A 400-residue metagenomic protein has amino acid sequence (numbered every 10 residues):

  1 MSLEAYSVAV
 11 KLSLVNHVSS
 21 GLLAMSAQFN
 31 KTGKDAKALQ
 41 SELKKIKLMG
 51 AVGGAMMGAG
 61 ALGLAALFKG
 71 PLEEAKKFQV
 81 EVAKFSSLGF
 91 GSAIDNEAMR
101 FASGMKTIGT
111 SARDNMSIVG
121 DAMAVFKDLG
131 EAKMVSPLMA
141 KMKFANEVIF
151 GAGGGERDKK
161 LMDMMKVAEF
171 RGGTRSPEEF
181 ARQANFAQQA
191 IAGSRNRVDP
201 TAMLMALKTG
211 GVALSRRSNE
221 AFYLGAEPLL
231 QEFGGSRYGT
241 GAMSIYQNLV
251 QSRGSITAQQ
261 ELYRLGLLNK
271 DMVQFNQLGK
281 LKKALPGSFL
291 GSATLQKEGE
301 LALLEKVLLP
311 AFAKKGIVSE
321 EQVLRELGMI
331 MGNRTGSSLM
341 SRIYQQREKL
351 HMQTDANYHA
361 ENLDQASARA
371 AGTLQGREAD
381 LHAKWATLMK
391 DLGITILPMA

Functional and structural regions predicted by a protein language model:
M1-E73, K77-V80, K84-S87, R100 (+8 more regions): Acidic/charged coordination and interface sites in well-structured regions
S26-F29, M56-T107, G120-F126, L138-I149 (+5 more regions): Small-residue helix-packing and pore-constriction motifs in hydrophobic alpha-helices
A36-L48, S103, E169-A221, E227-G234 (+1 more regions): Amphipathic/coiled-coil alpha-helical interface segments used for membrane interaction or oligomeric assembly
K45, F78-E81, I94-F101, R113-M116 (+7 more regions): Short amphipathic alpha-helical segments that mediate assembly, nucleic-acid/protein binding, or membrane association
T107-S111, A152-G155: Flexible helix-coil transition and linker loops at the boundaries of alpha-helical arrays
G155-D158, R197-V198: Alpha-solenoid helical repeat architecture
A221-Q345: Extended alpha-helical or coil "stalk/linker/tether" regions that are enriched in polar/charged and small residues
